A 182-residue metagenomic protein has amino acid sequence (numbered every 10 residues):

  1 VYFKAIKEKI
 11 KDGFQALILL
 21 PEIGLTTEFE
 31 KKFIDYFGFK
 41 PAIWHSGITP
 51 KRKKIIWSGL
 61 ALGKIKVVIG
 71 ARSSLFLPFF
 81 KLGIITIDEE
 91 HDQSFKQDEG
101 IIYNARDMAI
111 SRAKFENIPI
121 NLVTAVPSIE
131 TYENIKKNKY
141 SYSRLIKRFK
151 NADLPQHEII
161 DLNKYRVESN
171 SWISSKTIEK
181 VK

Functional and structural regions predicted by a protein language model:
V1, I10-F33, R52: Conserved Walker A/P-loop ATP-binding site and its immediately adjacent core in helicase/helicase-like ATPase domains
A5, E28-K32, Y36, I56 (+3 more regions): Alpha-helical scaffold elements adjacent to nucleotide-binding pockets in ATP/GTP-utilizing enzyme cores
K9-A16, G38-K40, Y140-Y142: Post-Walker A helix-loop "phosphate-sensing" segment adjacent to the P-loop in P-loop NTPases
E22-T26, I48-P50, S74-F76, E90-Q93 (+4 more regions): Conserved nucleotide-binding/hydrolysis micro-motifs of P-loop NTPases
K31-V68, F79-L82: Conserved motor-coupling elements within RecA-like helicase/translocase cores
P41-P50, D92-I102, N163-N170: Flexible beta-alpha connector loops of hexameric P-loop NTPases
L60-L122: SF2 helicase catalytic motif II
S111-K182: Conserved interdomain linker/interface between the two RecA-like ATPase lobes of SF2 helicase motors
